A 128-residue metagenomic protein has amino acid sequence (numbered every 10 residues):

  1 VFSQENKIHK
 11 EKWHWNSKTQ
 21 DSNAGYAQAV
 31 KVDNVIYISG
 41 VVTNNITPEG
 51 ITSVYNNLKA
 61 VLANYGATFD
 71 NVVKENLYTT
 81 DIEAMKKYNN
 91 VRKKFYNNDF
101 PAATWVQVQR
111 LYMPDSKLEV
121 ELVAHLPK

Functional and structural regions predicted by a protein language model:
F2-V73, T79-K128: N-terminal presequence-like segments and the immediate start of the first folded domain
